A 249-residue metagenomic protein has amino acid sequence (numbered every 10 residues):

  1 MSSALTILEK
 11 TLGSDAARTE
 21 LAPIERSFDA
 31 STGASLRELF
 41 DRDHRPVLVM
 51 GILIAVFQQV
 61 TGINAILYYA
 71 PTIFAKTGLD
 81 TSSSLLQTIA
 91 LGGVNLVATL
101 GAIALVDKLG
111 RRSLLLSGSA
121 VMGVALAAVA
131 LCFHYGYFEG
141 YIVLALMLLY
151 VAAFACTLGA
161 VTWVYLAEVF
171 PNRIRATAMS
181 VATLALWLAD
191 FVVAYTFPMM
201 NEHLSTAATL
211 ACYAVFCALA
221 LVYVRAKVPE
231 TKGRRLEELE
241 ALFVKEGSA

Functional and structural regions predicted by a protein language model:
M1-T11, S27-A249: Alpha-helical transmembrane bundle of multi-pass membrane proteins
L5, A17-R26: Short, well-structured alpha-helical segments
